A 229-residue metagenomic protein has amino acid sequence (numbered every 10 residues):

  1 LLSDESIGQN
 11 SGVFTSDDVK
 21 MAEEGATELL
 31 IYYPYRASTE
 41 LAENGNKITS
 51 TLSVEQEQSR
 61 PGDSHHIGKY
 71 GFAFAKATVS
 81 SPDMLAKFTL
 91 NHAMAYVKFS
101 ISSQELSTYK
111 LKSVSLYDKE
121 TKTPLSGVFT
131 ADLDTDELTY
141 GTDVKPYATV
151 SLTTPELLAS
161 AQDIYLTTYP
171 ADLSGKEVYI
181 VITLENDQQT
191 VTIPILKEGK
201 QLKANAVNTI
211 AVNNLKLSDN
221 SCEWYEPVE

Functional and structural regions predicted by a protein language model:
L1-K110, T153-D163, L184, P194-W224: Short, low-hydrophobicity acidic/polar segments
S113-L202: Contiguous ligand/interfacial binding patches
T121, V228-E229: Conserved, compact domain cores that house catalytic/ligand-binding motifs in diverse enzymes and effector modules
